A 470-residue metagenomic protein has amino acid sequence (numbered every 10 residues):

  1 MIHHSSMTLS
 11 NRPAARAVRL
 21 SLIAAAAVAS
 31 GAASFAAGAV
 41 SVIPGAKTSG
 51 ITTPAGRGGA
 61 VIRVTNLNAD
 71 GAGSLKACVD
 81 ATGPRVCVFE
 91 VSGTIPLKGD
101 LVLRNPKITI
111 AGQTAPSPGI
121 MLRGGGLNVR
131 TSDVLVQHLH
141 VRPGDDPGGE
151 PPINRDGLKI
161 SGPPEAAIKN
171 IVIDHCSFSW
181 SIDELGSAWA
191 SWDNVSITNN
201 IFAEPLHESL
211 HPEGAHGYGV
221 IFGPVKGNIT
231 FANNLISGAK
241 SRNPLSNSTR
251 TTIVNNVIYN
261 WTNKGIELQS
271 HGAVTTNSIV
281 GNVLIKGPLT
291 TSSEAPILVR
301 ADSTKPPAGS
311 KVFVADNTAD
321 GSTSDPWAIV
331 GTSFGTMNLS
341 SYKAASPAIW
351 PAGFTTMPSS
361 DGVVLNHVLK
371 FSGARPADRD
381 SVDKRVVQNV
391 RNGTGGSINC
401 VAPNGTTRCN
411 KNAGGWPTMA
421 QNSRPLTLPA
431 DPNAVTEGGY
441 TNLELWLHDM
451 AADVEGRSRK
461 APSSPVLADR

Functional and structural regions predicted by a protein language model:
H4-L22: Bacterial N-terminal signal peptides that target proteins for export
S21-G31: Bacterial N-terminal signal peptides
I43-C87: Acidic Gly/Asp/Thr-rich repetitive segments characteristic of extracellular carbohydrate-active and adhesion proteins
P44-G50, A60, A81, P118 (+1 more regions): Long, contiguous C-terminal flanking segments immediately downstream of a protein's structured core
T53, G73-D80, P96-N105, G124-N128 (+2 more regions): Short, T/G/N/S-enriched strand-turn elements that build extracellular solenoid repeat scaffolds
I95-T230: Right-handed parallel beta-helix
S117, P143, W180, E204 (+6 more regions): Residues in short coils/turns that link rungs of repeat/solenoid architectures in beta-rich domains
